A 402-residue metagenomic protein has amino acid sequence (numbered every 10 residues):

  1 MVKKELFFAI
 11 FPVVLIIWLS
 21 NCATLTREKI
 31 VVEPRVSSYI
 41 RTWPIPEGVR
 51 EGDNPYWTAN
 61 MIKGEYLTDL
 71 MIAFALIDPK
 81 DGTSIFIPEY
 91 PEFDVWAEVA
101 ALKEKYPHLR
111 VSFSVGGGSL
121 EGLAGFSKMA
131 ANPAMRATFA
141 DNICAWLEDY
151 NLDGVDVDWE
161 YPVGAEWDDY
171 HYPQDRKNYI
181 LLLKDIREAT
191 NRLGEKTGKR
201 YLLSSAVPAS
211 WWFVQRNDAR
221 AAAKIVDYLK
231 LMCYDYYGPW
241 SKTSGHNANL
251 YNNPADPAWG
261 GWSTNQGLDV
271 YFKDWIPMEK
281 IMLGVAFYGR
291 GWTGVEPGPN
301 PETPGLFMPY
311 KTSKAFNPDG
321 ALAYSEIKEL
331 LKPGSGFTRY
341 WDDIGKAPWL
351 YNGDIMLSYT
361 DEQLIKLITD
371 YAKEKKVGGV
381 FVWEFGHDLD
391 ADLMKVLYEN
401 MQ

Functional and structural regions predicted by a protein language model:
A9-W18: Bacterial N-terminal signal peptides
R27-L147, Q174, K332, K395: Glycan-recognition patch characteristic of GH18 chitinases/ENGases and related GlcNAc/peptidoglycan-binding proteins
P44-G64, P133-E148, W211-A222, T264 (+2 more regions): Short, acidic/polar
E47, K80-F93, P162-Y324: Substrate-binding surface in catalytic domains of secreted glycosidases
L70, F113, V157, I186 (+4 more regions): Conserved, mostly hydrophobic/aromatic
R290, G298, T360-Q402: Acidic/aromatic/glycine-rich contiguous surface patches that form carbohydrate-binding/processing clefts and analogous
K314-K376: Hydrophobic, secondary-structure "cap" segments at the distal end of domains
